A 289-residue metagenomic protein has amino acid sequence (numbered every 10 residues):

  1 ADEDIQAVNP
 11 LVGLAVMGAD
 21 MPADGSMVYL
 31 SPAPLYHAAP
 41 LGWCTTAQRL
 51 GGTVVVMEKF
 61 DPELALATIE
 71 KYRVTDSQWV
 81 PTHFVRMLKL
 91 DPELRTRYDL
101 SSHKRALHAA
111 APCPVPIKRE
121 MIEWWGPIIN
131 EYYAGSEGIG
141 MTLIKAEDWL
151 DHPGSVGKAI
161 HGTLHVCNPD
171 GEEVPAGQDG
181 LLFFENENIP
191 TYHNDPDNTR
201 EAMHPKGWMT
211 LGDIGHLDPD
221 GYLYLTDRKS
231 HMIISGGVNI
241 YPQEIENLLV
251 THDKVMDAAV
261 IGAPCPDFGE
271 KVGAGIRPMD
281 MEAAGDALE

Functional and structural regions predicted by a protein language model:
D2-V28, P32, Y36-D76, L90: Conserved AMP-binding/adenylation subdomain of ANL enzymes
R49-L50, V74-W79, L90-H152, T163-H165 (+2 more regions): Gly/Ser/Thr-rich phosphate-binding loop
A67, S77, F183-N186, P190-T191 (+3 more regions): AMP-binding/adenylate-forming catalytic core of the ANL superfamily
V85, R119, G154, N247: Active-site phosphate/pyrophosphate- and oxyanion-stabilizing loops and adjacent acidic/basic residues in soluble
A110, A134, G157, D213 (+1 more regions): Active-site glycine-centered loops adjacent to acidic/histidine catalytic or metal-binding residues that shape
P153-K158, M203-K206: Short Gly/Pro-enriched turn/cap motifs at secondary-structure boundaries
C167-N168, A176, L211, L217: Hydrophobic alpha-helical segments, especially N-terminal targeting/anchoring helices
